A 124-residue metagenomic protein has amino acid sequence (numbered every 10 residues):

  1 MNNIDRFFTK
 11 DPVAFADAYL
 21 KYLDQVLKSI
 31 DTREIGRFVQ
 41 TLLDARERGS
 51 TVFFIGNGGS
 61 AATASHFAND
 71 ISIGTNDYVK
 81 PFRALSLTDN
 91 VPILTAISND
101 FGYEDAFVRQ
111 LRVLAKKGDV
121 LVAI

Functional and structural regions predicted by a protein language model:
M1-S29: Generic N-terminal amphipathic, Lys/Arg-enriched alpha-helix
N3-I4, K117-I124: C-terminal binding/interaction regions
V13, T32-G36, A84, E104: Short, structured helix-loop boundary elements
A16, I35-F38, A64: Hydrophobic packing residues in well-ordered alpha-helices of helical domains and bundles
D24-R33, L121-I124: Short, glycine-rich nucleotide/cofactor-binding loops
I30-R48: A short, well-structured juxtamembrane/interface segment
D44-A115: Glycine-rich, small/polar surface segments that engage phosphate groups of diverse ligands
